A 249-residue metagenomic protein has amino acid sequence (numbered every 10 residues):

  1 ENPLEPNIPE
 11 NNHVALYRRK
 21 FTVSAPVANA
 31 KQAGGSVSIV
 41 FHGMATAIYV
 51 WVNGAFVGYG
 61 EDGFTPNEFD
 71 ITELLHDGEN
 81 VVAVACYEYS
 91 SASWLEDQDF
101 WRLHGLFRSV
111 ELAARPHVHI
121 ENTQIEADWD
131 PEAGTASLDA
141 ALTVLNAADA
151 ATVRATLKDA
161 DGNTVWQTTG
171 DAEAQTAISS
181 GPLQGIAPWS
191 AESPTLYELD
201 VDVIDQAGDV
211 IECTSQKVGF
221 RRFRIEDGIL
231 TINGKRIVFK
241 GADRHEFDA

Functional and structural regions predicted by a protein language model:
N7-N122, L145-A147, A160: Accessory beta-strand-rich segments of carbohydrate-active enzymes
V50-V52, G134-D171, A177-S179: Beta-strand-rich binding/interaction modules
G58-G60, T168-G170, T214-Q216, K240: Short hydrophobic alpha-helix segments
P66-E73, T176-I186: Exposed aromatic-hydrophobic patches
V81-V84, S193-D205: Short, aromatic- and glycine-rich surface loops/edge beta-strands on solvent-exposed regions
L106, V165-W166, I211-S215: Extracellular and select intracellular beta-sandwich modules with Ser/Thr-enriched, small-residue motifs on
T123-Q124, D200-A249: N-terminal carbohydrate-binding accessory modules
Q124-P131: Short beta-strand segments of immunoglobulin-like
